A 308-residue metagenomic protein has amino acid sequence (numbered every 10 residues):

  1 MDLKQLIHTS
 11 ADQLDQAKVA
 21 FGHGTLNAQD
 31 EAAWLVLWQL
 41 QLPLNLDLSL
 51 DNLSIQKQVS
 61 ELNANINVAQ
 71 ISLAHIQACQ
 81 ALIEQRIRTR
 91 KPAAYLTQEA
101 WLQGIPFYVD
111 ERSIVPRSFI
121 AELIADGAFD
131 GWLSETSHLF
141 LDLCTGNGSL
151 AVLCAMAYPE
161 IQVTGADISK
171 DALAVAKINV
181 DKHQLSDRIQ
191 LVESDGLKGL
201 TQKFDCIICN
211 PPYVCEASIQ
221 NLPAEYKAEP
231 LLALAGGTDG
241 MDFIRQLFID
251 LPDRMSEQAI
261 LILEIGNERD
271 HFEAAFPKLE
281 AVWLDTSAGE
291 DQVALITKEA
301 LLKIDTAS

Functional and structural regions predicted by a protein language model:
D2-L102: N-terminal auxiliary segments of SAM/dcSAM-dependent transferases
I7, A32-A33, C79-Q80, A151 (+3 more regions): A general structural signal for well-ordered alpha-helical segments in protein cores
Q13, V36-W38, L153, A157 (+3 more regions): Alpha-helical structural signal in soluble globular domains
L35, R90, I120, L150 (+3 more regions): Residue-level signal for inorganic ion chemistry
N67-P159, K170-V175: SAM-dependent Rossmann-like transferase core, predominantly class I methyltransferases with a strong bias toward
L123-A125, I161-Q162, A166-S308: S-adenosylmethionine
